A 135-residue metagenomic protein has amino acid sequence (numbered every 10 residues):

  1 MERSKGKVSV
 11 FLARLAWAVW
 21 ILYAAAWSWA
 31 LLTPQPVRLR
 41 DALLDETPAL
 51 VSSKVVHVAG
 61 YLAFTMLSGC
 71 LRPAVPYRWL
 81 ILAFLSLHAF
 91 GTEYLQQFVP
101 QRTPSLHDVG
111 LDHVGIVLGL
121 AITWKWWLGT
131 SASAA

Functional and structural regions predicted by a protein language model:
E2-H107, H113-A135: Bulky hydrophobic segments
